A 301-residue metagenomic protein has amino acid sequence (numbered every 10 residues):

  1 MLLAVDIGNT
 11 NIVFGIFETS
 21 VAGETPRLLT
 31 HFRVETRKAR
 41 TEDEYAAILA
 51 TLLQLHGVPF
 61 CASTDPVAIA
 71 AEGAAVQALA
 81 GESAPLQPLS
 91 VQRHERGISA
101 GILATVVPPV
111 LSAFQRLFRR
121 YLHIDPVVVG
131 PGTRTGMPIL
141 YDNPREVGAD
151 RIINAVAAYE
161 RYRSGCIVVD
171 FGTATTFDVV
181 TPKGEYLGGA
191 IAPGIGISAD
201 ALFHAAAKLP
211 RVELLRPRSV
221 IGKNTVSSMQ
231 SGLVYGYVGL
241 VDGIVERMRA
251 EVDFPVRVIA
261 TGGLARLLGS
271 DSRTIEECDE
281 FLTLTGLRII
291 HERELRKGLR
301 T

Functional and structural regions predicted by a protein language model:
M1-A4, T36, R40, A70-G73 (+1 more regions): ATP-binding/phosphotransfer module of carbohydrate and carboxylate kinases, centering on a glycine-rich
L2-D6, I102, C166-D170, I259: Short glycine-aspartate micro-motif
L2-E72, G184-R211, L215-S219: Short glycine-rich, Thr/Ser-proximal phosphate-binding strand/loop in the N-terminal lobe of ATP-dependent enzymes
F14, L103, G172, L202 (+1 more regions): Residue-level signal for inorganic ion chemistry
L49-I69, V76-E82, L86-A100, Y121 (+1 more regions): Phosphate/pyrophosphate-binding loops at sites that engage ATP/ADP/AMP, CoA/4′-phosphopantetheine, polyphosphate
E95-V107, D125-V127, F254-G263: Short glycine-rich phosphate-binding loop at a beta-alpha junction
A113-Y121, S270-R273: Short, aromatic/basic amphipathic alpha-helical patches
R116, I124-A205, V234-V245: Phosphate-binding/catalytic loop of phosphoryl-transfer enzymes
